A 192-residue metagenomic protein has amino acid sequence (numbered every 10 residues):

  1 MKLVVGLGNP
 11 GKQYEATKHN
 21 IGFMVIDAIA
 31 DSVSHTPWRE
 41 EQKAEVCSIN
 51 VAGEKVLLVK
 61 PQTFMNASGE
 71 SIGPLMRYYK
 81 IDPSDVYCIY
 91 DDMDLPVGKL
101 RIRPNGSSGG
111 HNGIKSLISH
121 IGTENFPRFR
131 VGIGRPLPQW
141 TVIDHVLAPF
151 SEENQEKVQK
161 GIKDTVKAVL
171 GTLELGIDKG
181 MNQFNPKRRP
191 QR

Functional and structural regions predicted by a protein language model:
K2-N105, K115-F129, P136-T141, E156-R192: Nucleotide and nucleotide-moiety/phosphate-recognizing core
S108: Conserved TIR/SEFIR loop-to-helix hotspot centered on a Trp-containing motif with a nearby acidic residue
